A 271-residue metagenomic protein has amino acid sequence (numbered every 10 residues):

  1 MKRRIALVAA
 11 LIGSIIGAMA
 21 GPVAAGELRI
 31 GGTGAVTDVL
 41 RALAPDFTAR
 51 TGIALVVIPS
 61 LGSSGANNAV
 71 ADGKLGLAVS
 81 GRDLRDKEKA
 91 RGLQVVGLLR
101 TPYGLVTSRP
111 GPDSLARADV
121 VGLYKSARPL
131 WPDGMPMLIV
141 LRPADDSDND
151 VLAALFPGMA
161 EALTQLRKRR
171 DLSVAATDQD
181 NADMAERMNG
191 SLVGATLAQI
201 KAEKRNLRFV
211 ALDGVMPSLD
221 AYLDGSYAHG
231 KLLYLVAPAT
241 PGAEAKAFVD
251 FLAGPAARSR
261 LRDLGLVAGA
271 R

Functional and structural regions predicted by a protein language model:
M1-R4: Positively charged n-region of N-terminal signal peptides that target proteins for export
A6-A18: Bacterial N-terminal signal peptides
M19-A25: Sec/Tat signal peptide C-region and signal peptidase I cleavage site
G26-S64, N68-L75, S80-L99, Y103-R271: Exported/periplasmic ABC-transporter solute-binding proteins
